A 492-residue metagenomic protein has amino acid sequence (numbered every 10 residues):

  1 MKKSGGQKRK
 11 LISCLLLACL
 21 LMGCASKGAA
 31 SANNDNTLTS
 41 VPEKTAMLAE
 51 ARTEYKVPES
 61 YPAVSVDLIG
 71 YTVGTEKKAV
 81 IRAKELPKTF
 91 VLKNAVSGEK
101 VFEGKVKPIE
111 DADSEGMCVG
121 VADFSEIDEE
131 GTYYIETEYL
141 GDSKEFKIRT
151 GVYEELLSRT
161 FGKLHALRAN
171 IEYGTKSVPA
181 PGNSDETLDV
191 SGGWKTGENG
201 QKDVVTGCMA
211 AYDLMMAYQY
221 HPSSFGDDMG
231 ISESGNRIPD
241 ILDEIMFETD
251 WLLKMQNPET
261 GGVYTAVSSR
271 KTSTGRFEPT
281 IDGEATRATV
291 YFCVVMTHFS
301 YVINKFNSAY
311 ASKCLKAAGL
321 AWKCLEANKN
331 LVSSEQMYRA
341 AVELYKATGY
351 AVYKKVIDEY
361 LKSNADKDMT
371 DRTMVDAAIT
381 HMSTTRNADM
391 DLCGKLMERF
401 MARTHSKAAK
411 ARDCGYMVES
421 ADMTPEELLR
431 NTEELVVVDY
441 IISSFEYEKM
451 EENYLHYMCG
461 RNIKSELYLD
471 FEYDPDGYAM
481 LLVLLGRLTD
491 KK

Functional and structural regions predicted by a protein language model:
K2-I12: Bacterial N-terminal signal peptides that target proteins for export
S13-C19: Sec-dependent N-terminal signal peptides
M22-G23: C-terminal motif of bacterial Sec signal peptides marking the signal peptidase cleavage site
A30-E50: N-terminal, intrinsically disordered, polar/charged segments of Gram-positive cell-envelope systems that serve as
K44-E54, P58-S65, V73, P87-M117 (+2 more regions): Glycan-recognition and catalytic cores of secretory/periplasmic carbohydrate-active enzymes
T72-A79: Short coil/turn motif common to extracellular beta-sandwich-like domains
G120-A122: Short strand-edge motifs at loop-to-beta-strand transitions and within beta-strands of extracellular beta-rich domains
I148-T150: Interdomain boundary/hinge segments at the C-termini of tandem beta-sandwich modules
